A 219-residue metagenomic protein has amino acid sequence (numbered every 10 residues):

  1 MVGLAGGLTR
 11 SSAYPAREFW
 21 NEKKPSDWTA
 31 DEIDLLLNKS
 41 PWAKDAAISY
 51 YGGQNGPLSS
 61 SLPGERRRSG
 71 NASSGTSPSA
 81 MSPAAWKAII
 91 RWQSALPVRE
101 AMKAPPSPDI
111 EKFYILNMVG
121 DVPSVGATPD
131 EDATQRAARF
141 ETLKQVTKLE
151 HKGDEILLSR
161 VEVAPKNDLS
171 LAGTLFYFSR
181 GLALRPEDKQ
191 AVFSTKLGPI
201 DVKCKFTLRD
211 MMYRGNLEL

Functional and structural regions predicted by a protein language model:
M1-Y14: N-terminal export signals
Y14-L219: PEST-like low-complexity, intrinsically disordered acidic/proline/serine-rich tracts that flank trafficking/processing
